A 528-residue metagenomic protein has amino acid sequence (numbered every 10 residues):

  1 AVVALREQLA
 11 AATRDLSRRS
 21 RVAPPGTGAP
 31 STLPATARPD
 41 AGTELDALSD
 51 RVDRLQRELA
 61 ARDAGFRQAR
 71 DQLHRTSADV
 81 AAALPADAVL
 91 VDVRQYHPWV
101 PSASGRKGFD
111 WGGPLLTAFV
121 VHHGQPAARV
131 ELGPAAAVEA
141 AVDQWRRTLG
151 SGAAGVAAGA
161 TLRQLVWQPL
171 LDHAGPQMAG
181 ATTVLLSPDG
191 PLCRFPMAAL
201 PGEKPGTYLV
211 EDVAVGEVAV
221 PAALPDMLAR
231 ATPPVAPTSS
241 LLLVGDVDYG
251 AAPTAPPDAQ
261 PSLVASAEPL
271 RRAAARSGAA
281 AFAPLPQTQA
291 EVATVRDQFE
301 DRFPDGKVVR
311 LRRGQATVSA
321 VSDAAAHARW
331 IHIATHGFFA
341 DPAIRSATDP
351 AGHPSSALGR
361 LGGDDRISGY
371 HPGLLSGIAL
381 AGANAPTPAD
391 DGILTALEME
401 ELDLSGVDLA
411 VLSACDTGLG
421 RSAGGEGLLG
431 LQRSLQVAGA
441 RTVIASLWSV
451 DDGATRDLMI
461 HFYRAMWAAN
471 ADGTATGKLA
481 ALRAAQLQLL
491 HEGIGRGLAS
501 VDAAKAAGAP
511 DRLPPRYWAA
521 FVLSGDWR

Functional and structural regions predicted by a protein language model:
V2, R6-L9, S31, R38 (+2 more regions): Amphipathic alpha-helical coiled-coil segments with heptad-repeat character
L5-G26, L55: Non-transmembrane amphipathic alpha-helical segments
R19-V22, R38-T43: N-terminal leader/propeptide and maturation segments of large enzyme subunits in energy/redox metabolism and hydrolases
P25-L33, D40, A47-D50, R57-R528: Catalytic cores of enzymes
